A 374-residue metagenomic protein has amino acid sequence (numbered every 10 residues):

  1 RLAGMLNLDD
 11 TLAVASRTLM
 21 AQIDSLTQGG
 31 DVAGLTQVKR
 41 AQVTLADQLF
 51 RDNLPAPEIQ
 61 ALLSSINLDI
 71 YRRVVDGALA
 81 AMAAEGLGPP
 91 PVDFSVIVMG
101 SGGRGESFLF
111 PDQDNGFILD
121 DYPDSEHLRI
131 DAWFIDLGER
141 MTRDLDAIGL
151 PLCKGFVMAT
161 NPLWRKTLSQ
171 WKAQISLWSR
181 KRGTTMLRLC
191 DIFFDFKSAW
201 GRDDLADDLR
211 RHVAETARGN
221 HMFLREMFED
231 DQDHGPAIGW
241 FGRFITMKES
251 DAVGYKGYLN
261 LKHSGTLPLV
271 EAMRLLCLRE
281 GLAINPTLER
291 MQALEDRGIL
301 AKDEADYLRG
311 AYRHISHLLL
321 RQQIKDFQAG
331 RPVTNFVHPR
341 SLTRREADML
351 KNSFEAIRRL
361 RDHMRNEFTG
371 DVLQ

Functional and structural regions predicted by a protein language model:
L2-T18: Short beta->alpha transition motifs characteristic of CBS
T18-Q374: A nucleotide- and high-energy phosphate-metabolite-utilizing enzyme signature
